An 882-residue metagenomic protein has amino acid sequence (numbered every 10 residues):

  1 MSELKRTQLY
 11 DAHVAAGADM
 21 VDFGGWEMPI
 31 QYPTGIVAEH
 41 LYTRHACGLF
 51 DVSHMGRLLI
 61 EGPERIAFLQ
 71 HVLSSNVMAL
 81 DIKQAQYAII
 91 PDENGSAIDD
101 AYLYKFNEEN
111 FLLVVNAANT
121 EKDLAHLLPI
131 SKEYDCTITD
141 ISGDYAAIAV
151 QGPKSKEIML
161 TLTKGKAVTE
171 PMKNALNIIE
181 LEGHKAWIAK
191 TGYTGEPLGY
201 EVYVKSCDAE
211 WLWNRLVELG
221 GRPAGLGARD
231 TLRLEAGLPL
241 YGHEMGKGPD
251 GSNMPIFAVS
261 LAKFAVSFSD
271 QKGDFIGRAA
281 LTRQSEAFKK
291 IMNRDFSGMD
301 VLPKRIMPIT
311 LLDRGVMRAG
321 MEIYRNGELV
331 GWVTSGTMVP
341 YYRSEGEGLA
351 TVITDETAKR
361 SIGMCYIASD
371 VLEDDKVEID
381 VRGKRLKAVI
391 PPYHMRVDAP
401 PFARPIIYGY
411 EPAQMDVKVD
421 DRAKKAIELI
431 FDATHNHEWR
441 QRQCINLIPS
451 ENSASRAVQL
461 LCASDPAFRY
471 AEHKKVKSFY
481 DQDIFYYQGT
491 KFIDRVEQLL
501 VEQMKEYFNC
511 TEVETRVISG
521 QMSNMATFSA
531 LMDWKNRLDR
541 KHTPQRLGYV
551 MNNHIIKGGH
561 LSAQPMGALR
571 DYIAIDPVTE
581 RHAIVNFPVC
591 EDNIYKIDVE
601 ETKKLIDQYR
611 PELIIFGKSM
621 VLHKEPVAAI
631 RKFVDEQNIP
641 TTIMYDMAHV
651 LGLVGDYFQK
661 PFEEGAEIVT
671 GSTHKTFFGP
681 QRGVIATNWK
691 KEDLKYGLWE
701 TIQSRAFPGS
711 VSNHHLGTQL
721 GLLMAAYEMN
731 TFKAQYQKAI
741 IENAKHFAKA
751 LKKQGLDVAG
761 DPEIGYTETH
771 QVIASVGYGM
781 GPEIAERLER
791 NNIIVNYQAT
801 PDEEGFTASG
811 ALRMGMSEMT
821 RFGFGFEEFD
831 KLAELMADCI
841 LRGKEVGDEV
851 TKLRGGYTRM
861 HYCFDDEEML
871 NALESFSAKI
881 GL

Functional and structural regions predicted by a protein language model:
M1-P91, S96: Acidic, proline/glycine-enriched N-terminal capping motif
M1-Q31, E411-L499, Y862-L882: N-terminal glycine-rich, Lys/His-bearing helix-loop that initiates the first secondary-structure elements of many
L4-Y10, E27, S131, D135-L302: Glycine-rich, acidic
L49, R65-N107, A147-Y193: A glycine-rich (often HGG/GG-containing) alpha/beta subdomain
M254-E411: Glycine-rich, small/acidic residue-mixed loop/short-helix segments
R294, G298, A726, Q737 (+3 more regions): Conserved small-domain helix->loop->beta segment predominantly found in fold-type I
P412-M415, E502, E742, F806-L882: PLP-dependent enzyme catalytic core of the Aspartate aminotransferase-like
K418, F492-R495, L499-D757, M816: Conserved PLP-enzyme active-site core in the AAT-like
